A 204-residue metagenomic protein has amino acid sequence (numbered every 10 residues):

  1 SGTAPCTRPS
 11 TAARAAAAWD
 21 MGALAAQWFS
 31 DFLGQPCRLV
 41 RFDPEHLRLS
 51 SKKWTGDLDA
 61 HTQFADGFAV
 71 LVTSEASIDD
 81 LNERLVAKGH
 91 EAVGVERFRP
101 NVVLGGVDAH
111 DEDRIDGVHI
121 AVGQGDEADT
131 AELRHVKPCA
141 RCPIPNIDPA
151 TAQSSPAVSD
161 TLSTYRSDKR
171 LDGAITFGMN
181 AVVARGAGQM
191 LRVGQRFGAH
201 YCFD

Functional and structural regions predicted by a protein language model:
S1-D204: Metal-cofactor-dependent catalytic cores
